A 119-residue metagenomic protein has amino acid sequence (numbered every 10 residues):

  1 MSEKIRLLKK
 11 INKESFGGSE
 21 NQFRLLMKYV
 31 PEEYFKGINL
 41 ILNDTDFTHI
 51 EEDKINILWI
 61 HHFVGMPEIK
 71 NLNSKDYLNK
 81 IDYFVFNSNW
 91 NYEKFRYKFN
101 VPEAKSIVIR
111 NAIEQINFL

Functional and structural regions predicted by a protein language model:
M1-D44: N-terminal pre-catalytic "stem/leader" segment of glycosyltransferase-like enzymes
F23-Y29, D44-D46, E68-N73, Q115-I116: A generic local structural motif
N39-P67, V85: Active-site proximal beta-strand in glycosyltransferases
D46-D53, L78-N79, Y97-N100, F118-L119: Short loop/helix-cap segments at secondary-structure boundaries that form the rim of catalytic
N56-H61, E103-R110: Short hydrophobic/aromatic-enriched beta-strand-loop microsegments
N71-D82: A conserved, positively charged/aromatic
D82-K105: A short, active-site helix/loop in glycosyltransferases that binds the activated sugar's phosphate group
W90, I109-A112: Carbohydrate-associated surface elements
